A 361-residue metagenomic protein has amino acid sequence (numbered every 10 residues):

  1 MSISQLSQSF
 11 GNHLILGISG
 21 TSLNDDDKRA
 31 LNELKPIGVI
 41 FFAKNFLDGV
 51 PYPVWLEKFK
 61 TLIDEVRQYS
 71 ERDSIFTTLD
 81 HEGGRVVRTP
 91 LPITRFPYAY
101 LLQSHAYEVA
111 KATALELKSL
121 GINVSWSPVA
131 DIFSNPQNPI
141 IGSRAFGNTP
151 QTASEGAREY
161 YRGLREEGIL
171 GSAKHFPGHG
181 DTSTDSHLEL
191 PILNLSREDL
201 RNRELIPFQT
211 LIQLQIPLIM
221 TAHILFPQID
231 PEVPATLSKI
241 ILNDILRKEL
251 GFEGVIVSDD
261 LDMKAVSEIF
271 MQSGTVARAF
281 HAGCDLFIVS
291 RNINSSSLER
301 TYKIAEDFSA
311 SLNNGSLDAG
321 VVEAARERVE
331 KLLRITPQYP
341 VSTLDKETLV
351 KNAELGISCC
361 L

Functional and structural regions predicted by a protein language model:
M1-I37, K248, S267-L361: Preference for extracellular/luminal or secreted protein segments
S2-G17, R158-Y160, E167-L170, K174-F176 (+3 more regions): Mobile, glycine- and charge-enriched loop segments and immediately flanking short secondary-structure elements within
F10-N12, I37, E71-I75, G121-N123 (+5 more regions): Short, well-ordered coil/turn segments that N-cap beta-strands
K28, A114, A157, Y161 (+3 more regions): Generic hydrophobic/aromatic pocket-lining and core-packing "Φ" positions
E33-A153, H175, G180-L193, A222-P234 (+1 more regions): Enzymes and membrane/adaptor proteins characterized by extended Gly/Ser/Thr/Asp/Glu-rich, aromatic-dotted
L62-T77, G147-L170, R203, A235-V257: Alpha-helix-loop-beta-strand connector modules within alpha/beta enzyme cores
T152, G156-P177, S183-S186, S196-L218: Phosphate/pyrophosphate-binding betaalpha-module
L211-P231, G254: Oxyanion-binding "anion nests"
